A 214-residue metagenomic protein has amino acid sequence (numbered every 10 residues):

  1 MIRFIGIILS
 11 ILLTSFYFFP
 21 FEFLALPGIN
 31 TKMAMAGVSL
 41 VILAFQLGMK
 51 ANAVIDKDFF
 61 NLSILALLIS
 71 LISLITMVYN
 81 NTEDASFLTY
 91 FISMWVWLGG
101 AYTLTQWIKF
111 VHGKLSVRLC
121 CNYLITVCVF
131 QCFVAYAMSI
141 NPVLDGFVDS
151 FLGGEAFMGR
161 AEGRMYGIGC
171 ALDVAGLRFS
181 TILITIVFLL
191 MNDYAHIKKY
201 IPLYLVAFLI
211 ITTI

Functional and structural regions predicted by a protein language model:
M1-A51, L71-Y79: N-terminal signal-anchor transmembrane segment
M1-S10, N52-L67, S116-Y123, K198-P202: Membrane-interfacial loop-to-transmembrane alpha-helix junctions, especially the N-terminal start
S15-A25, G154-C170: Juxtamembrane membrane-water interface segments that cap and precede transmembrane helices
A25-M35, T89-Y90, G163-L183: Membrane-interface micro-motifs in multi-pass membrane enzymes
M35-L43, V96-T105, L177-L189: Hydrophobic cores of alpha-helical transmembrane segments in multi-pass inner/ER membrane proteins, independent
V41-A53, V78, T103-L115, V187-H196: Structural signal for the C-terminal ends of transmembrane alpha-helices and the immediately following loop
I64-L68, E83-Q106, L119, Y123 (+1 more regions): Aromatic-anchored transmembrane helix interface
R118-D145, C170-I214: Alpha-helical transmembrane segments of multi-pass inner-membrane proteins
